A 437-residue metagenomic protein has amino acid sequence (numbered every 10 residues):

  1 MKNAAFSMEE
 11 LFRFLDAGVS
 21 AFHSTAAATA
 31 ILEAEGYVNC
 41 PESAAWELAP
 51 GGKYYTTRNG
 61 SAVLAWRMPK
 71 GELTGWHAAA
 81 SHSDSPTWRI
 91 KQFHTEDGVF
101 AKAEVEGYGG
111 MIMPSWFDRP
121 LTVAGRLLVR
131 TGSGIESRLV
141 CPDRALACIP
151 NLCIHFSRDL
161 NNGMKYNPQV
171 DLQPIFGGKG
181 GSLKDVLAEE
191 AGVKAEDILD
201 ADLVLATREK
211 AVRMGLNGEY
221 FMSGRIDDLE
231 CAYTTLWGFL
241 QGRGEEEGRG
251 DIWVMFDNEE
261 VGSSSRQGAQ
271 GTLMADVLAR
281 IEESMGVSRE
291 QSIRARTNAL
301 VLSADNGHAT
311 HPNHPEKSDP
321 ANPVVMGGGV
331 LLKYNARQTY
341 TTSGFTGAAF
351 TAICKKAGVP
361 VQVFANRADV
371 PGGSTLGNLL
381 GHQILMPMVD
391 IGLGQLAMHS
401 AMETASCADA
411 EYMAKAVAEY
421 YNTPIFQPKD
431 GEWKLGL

Functional and structural regions predicted by a protein language model:
M1-L437: N-terminal hydrophobic/helix-forming segments and targeting peptides
